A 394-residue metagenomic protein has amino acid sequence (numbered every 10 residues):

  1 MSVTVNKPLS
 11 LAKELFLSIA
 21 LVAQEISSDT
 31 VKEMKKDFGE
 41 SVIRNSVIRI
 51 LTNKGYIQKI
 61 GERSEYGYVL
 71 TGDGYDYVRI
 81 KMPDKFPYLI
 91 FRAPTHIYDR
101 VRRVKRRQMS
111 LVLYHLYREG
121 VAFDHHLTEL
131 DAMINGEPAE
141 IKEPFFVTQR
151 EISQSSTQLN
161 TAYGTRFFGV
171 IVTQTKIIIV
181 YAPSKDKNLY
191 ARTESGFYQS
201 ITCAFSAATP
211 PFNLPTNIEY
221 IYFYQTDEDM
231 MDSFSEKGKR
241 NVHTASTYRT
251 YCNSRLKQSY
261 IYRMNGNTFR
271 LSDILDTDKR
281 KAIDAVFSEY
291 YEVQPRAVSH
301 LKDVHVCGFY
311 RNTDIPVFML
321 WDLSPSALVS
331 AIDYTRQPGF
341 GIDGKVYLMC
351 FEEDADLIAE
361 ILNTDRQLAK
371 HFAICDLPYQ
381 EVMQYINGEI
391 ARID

Functional and structural regions predicted by a protein language model:
M1-F16, Y98-R103: Short alpha-helical segments that sit at the start of domains
I19-A23: Short helix-to-turn junction characteristic of helix-turn-helix DNA-binding domains, especially the helix
Q24-K35: Short acidic, hydrophobic short linear motifs in intrinsically disordered regions
D37-N53, K59: Short amphipathic alpha-helical interaction segments
R49, Q58-I90: Accessory beta->alpha helical hairpin/"wing" motif in late/C-terminal subdomains of nucleic-acid enzymes
I57-K59, A122-L127, S288-V298: Short secondary-structure junctions
A93-Q199, C203-S206: Exposed, interaction-prone assembly regions rather than primary DNA-binding/catalytic cores
V180-L189, I201-L214, I218-D394: Long, compositionally biased intrinsically disordered regions
